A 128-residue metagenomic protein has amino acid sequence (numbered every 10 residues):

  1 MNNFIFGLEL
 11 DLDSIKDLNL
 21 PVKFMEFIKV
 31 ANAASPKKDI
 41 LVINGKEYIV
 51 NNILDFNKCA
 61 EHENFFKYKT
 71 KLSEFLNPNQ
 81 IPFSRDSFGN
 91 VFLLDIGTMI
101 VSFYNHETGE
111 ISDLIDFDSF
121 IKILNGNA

Functional and structural regions predicted by a protein language model:
M1-F92: A surface-exposed partner-binding patch
K16-L18, Q80, S102, D116 (+1 more regions): Functionally constrained cores in energy, signaling, and assembly domains
N44-Y48, F103, L114, I121: Solvent-exposed, non-transmembrane amphipathic alpha-helical segments
N90-V91, D95-I111: Short, compact, well-ordered microdomains
E107-A128: Compact, glycine/acidic-enriched structural inserts
